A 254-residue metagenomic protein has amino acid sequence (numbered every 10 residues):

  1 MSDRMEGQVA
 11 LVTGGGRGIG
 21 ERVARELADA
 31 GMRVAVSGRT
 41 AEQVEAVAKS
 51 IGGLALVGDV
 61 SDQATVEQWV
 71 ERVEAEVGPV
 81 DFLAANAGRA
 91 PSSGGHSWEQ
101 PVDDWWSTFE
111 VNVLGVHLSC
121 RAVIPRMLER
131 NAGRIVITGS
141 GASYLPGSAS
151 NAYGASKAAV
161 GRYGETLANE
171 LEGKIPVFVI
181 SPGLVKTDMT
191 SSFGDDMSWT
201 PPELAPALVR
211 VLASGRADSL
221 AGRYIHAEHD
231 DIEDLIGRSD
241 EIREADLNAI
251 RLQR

Functional and structural regions predicted by a protein language model:
G16-R17: Conserved glycine-rich cofactor-binding loop
V57-W69, V102: The beta1-alpha1 cofactor-binding region of Rossmann-like NAD(H)/NADP(H)-dependent oxidoreductases
E67, A90-W106, E129, A149: Conserved mid-core segment of classical short-chain dehydrogenase/reductases
W98-H117, A132, V136, V160: Catalytic Tyr-X3-Lys loop
C120, S156: Active-site helix of classical SDR
P125, N169-E170: Alpha-helical segment proximal to the catalytic Tyr-Lys
S140: Residue(s) in the substrate-gating loop at a strand-loop-helix junction that position the organic substrate next
V179-I180, D195-R254: C-terminal helical subdomain
